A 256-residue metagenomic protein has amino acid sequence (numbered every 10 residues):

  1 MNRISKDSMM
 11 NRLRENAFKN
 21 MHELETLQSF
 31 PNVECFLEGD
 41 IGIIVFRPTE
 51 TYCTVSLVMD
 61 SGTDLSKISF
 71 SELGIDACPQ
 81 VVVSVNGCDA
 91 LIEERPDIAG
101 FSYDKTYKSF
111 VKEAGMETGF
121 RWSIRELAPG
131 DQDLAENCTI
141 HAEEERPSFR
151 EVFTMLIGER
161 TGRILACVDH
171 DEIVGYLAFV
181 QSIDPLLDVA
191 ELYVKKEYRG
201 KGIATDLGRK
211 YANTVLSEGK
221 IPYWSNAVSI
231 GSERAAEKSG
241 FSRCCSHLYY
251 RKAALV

Functional and structural regions predicted by a protein language model:
M1-H22, F110, A114-S148: Short amphipathic alpha-helix that is part of the acyltransferase structural core
Q28-T49, T161-L177: Conserved beta-hairpin
R47-W122, S232, Y250-A253: Acyl-donor-binding surface of acyltransferase catalytic domains
G62-G74, V194, G200-T214, E233-R234 (+1 more regions): Conserved acetyl-CoA-binding loop-helix of GNAT-fold acetyltransferases
E151-K195: A conserved beta-strand-loop-helix scaffold within acyl/acetyltransferase catalytic domains
V189, P222-A227: Conserved hydrophobic beta-strand within the GNAT/NAT acetyltransferase core sheet that lines the active-site cleft
K238-V256: …primarily DNA-binding HTH/wHTH and HhH modules…
